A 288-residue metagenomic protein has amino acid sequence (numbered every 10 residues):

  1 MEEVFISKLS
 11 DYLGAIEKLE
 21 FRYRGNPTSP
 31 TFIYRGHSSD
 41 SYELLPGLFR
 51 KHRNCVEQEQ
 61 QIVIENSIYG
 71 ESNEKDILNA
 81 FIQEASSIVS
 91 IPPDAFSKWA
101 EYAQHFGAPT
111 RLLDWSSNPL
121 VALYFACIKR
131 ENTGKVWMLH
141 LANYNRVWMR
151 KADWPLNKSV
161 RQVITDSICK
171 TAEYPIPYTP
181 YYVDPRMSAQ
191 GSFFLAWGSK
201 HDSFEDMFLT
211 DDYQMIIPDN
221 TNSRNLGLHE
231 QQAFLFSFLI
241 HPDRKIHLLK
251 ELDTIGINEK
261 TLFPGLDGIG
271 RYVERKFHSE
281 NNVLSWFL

Functional and structural regions predicted by a protein language model:
M1-L288: Catalytic-core elements of nucleic-acid end-processing and repair enzymes
